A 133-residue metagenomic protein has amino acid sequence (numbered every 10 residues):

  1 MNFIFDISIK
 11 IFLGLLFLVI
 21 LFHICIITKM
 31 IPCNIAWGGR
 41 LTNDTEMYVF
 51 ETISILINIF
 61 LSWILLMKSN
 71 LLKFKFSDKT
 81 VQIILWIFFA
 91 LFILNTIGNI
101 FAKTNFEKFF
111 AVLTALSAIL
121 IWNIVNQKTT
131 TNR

Functional and structural regions predicted by a protein language model:
N2-F5, I9, I27-F50: Interfacial loop at the N-terminal end of multi-pass membrane proteins
I7-F22, F110-S117: Alpha-helical transmembrane segments of integral membrane proteins, especially early/N-terminal helices
L18, C25-I27, T42-N70, W86-A90: Core segments of alpha-helical transmembrane spans in multipass integral membrane proteins
I24, S62, T96-I100: Alpha-helical transmembrane segments of multipass membrane proteins
A36-E46, S77-K79, T104-A115: Non-cytosolic membrane-interface motifs at loop->transmembrane helix junctions
V81-T96: Hydrophobic alpha-helical membrane segments
L94-F110, T129: Membrane-helix boundary connector in multi-pass membrane proteins
S117-R133: Membrane-water interface at the C-terminal end of transmembrane alpha helices
